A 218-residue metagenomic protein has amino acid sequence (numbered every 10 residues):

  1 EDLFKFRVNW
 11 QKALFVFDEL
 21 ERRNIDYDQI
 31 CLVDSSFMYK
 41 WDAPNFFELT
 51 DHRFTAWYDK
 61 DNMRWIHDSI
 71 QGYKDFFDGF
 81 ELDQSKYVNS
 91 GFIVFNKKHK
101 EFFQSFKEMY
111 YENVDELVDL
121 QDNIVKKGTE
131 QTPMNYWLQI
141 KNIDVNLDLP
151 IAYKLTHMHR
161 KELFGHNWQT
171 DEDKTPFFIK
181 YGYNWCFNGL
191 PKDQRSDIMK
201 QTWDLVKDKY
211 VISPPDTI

Functional and structural regions predicted by a protein language model:
E1-I218: Glycosyltransferase catalytic domains, chiefly GT-A lineage
